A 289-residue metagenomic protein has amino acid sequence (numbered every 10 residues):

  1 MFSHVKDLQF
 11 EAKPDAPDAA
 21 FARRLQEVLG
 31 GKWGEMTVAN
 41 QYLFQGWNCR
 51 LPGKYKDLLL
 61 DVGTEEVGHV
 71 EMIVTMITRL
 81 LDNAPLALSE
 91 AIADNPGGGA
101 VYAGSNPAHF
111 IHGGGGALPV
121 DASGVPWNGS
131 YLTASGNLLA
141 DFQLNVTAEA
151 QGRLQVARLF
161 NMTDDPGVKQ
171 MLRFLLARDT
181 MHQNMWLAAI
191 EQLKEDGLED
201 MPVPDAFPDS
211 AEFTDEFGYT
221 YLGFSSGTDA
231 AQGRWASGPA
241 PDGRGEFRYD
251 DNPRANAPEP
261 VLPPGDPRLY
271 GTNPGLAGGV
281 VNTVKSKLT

Functional and structural regions predicted by a protein language model:
M1-T289: Non-heme di-metal
